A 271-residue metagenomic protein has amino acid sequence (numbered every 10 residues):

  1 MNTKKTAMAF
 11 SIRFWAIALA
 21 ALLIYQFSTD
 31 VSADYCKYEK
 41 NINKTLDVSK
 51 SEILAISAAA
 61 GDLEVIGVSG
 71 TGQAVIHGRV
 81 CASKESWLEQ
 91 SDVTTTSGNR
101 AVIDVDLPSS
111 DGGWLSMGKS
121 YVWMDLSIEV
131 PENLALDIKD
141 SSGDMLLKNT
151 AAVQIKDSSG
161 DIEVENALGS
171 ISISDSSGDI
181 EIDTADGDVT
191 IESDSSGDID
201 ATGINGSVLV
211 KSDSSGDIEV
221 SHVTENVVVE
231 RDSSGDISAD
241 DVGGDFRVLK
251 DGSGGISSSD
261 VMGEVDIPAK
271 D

Functional and structural regions predicted by a protein language model:
M1-F10: N-terminal secretory signal peptides that target proteins for export/translocation
W15-Q26: Bacterial N-terminal signal peptides
Q26-D140, L146-T150, Q154-K156, D161-D175 (+6 more regions): Acidic (Asp/Glu) and glycine-rich low-complexity loops/linkers that are typically intrinsically disordered
D179-E181, D198-D200, D236-S238: Tandem-repeat/low-complexity and Cys-motif detector
S221, D240: NAD-dependent ADP-ribosyltransferases
